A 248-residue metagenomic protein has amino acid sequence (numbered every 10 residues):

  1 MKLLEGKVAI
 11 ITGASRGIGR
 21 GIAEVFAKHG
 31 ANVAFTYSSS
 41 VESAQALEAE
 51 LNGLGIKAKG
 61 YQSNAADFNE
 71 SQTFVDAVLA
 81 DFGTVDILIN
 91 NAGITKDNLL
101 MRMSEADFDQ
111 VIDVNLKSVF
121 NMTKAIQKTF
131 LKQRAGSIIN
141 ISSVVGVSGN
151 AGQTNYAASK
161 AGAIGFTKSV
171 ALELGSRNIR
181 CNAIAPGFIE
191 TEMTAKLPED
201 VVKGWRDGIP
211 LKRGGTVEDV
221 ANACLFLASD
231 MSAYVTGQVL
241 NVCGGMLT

Functional and structural regions predicted by a protein language model:
V8, S15-G17: Conserved glycine-rich cofactor-binding loop
H29-A46: Conserved glycine-rich Rossmann-like NAD(P)H-binding loop of the short-chain dehydrogenase/reductase
L99-L100, S104-I112, T194, W205: Substrate-binding pocket helix/loop in short-chain dehydrogenase/reductase
T123, S159, T167: Active-site helix of classical SDR
K128, L172-S176, A233: Alpha-helical segment proximal to the catalytic Tyr-Lys
S143: Residue(s) in the substrate-gating loop at a strand-loop-helix junction that position the organic substrate next
A183, R206-M231, V235, V242-G244: C-terminal helical subdomain
